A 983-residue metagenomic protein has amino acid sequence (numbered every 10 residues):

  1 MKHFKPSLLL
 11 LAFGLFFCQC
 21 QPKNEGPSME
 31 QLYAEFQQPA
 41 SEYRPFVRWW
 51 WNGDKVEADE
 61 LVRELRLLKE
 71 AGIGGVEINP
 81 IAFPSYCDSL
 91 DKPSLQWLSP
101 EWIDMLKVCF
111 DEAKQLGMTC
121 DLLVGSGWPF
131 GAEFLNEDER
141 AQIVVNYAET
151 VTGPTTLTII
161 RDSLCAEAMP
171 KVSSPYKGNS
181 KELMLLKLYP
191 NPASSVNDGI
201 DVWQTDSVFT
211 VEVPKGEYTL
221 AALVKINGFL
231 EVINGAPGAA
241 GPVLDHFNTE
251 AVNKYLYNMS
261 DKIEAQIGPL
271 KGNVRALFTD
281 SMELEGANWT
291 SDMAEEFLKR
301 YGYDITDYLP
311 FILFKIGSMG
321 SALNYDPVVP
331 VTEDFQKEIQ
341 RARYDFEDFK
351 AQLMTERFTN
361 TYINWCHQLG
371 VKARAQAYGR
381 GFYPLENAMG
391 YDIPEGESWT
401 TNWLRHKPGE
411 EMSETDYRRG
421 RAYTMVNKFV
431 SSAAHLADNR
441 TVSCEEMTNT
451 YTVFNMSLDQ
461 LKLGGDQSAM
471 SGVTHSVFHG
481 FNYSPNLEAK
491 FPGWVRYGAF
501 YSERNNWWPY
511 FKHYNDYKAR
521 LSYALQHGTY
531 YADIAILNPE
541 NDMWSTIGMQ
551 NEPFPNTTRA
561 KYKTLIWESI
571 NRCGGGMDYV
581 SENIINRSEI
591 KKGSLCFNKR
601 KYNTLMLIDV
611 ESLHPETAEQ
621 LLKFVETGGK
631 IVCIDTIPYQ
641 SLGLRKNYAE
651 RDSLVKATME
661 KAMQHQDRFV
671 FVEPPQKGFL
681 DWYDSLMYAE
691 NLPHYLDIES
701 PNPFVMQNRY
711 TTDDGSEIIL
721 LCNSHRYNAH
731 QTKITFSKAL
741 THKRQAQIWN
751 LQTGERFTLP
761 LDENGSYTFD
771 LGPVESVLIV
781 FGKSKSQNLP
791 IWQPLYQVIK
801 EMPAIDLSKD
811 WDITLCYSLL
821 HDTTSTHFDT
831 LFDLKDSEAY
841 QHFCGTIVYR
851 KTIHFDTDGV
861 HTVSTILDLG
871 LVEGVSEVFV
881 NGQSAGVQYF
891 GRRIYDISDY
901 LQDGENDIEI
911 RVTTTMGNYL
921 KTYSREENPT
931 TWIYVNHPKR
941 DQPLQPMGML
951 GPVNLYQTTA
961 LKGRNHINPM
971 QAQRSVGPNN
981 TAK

Functional and structural regions predicted by a protein language model:
S7-F16: Bacterial N-terminal signal peptides
F17-P27: Bacterial Sec-dependent signal peptides at the C-terminal "C-region" and cleavage site
S28-G75: Mature N-terminal segment immediately following signal peptide/propeptide cleavage in secreted/periplasmic
P45-F46, V62, G75, W97-W128 (+7 more regions): Carbohydrate-binding surfaces of carbohydrate-active enzymes
I81-T205, V211-V213, V224, F229-I233 (+1 more regions): Acidic/aromatic-lined carbohydrate-recognition and catalytic surfaces of CAZymes acting on diverse glycans
W128-G131, L135-N136, T150-T156, S163 (+6 more regions): An acidic-aromatic loop/edge-strand motif
G178-K262, E763-V798, D903-E905: Extended acidic/polar, glycine-enriched regions that form or flank non-catalytic beta-rich accessory modules
I853-N881, Q888, I908-V912: Aromatic-lined ligand-binding clefts that engage carbohydrates, nucleic acids, or primary amines
